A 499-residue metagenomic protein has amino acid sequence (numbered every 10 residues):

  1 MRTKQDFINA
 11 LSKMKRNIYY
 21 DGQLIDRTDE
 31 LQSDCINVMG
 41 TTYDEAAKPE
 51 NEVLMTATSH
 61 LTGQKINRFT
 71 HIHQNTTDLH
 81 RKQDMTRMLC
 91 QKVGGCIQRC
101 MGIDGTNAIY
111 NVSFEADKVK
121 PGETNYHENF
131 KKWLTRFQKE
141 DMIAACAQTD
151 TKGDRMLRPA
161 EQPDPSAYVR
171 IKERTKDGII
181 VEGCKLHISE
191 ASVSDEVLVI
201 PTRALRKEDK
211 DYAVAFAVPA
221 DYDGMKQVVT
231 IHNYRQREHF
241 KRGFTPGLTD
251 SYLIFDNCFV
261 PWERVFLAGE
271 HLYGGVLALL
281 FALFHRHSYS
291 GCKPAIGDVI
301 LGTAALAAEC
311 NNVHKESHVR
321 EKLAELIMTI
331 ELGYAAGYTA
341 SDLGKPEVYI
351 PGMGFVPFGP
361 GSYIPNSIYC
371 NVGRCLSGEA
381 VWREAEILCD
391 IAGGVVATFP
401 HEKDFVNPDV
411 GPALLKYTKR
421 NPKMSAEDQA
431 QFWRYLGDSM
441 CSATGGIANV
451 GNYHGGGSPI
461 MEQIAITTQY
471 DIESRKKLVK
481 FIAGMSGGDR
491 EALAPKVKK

Functional and structural regions predicted by a protein language model:
M1-S59: Acidic/polar, glycine-rich intrinsically disordered N-terminal extensions of enzymes
S33, N37-G40, T135-Q138, A295-D298 (+4 more regions): Generic structural signal for well-ordered, non-transmembrane alpha-helical segments in soluble/cytosolic regions
M39, Y43-A46, A308, I330 (+3 more regions): A structural signal for well-ordered alpha-helices, especially hydrophobic packing surfaces of coiled-coils
A57-E196, T202-F216, D221, K226: Glycine-rich flavin
C146, T151-C292, E473, K477-K498: FAD-binding core of flavoproteins
S288-E347: Extended amphipathic alpha-helical segments enriched in small hydrophobics
R320-A324, P357-N371: Short, charged, amphipathic alpha-helical segments
I368-K498: Alpha-helix capping/hinge segments and adjacent helical runs
